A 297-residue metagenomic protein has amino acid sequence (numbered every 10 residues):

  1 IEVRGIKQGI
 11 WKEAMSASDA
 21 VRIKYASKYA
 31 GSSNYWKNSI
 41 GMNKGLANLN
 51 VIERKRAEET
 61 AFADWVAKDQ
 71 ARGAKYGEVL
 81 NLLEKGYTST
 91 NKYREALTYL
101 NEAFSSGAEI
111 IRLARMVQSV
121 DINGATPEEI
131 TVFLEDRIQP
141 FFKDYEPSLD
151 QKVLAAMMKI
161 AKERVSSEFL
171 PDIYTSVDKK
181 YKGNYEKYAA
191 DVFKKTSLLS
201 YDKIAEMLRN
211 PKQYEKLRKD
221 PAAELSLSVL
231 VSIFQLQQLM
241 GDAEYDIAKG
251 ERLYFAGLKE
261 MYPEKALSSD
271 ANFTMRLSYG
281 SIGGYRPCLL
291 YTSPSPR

Functional and structural regions predicted by a protein language model:
E2-E206: Cationic-aromatic interfacial patches
E186-F193, E206-L230, L239: Ligand/cofactor-recognition surfaces for anionic moieties
R218-M261, L267-S268: Long amphipathic alpha-helical scaffold segments
D270-T274: Extracytoplasmic
L277: Terminal peptide-recognition signature
G280-I282: Solvent-exposed coil/turn segments that connect beta secondary-structure elements in extracytoplasmic/periplasmic
Y291-P296: Conserved small/polar residues in nucleotide/adenosyl-binding loops
